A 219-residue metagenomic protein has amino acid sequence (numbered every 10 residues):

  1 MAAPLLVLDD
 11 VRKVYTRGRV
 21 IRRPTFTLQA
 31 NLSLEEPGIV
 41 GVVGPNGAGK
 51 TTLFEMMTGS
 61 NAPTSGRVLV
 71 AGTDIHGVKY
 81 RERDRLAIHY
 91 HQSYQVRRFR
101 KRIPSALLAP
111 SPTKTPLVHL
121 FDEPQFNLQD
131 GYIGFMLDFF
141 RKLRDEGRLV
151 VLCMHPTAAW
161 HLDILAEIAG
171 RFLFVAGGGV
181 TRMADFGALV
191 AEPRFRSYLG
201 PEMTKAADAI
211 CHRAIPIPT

Functional and structural regions predicted by a protein language model:
M1-L8, R12-N31, Y80: A short, flexible loop at the N-terminus of ABC-type nucleotide-binding domains that lies
Q29, S197-T219: ABC ATPase nucleotide-binding domains
V43-P45: The feature captures the beta-strand-to-loop junction immediately N-terminal to the Walker
T58: Helix-to-loop junction immediately C-terminal to a conserved catalytic motif
G66-D74: Conserved ABC transporter NBD signature motif
D74-H89, R98-K101, L189, P193: ABC ATPase NBD coupling module
D163-D185: H-loop (His-switch) and adjacent beta-strand-loop-beta switch element of ABC-type ATPase nucleotide-binding domains
G177-T204: Conserved beta-strand-loop-alpha-helix hinge in the C-terminal portion of ABC ATPase nucleotide-binding domains
